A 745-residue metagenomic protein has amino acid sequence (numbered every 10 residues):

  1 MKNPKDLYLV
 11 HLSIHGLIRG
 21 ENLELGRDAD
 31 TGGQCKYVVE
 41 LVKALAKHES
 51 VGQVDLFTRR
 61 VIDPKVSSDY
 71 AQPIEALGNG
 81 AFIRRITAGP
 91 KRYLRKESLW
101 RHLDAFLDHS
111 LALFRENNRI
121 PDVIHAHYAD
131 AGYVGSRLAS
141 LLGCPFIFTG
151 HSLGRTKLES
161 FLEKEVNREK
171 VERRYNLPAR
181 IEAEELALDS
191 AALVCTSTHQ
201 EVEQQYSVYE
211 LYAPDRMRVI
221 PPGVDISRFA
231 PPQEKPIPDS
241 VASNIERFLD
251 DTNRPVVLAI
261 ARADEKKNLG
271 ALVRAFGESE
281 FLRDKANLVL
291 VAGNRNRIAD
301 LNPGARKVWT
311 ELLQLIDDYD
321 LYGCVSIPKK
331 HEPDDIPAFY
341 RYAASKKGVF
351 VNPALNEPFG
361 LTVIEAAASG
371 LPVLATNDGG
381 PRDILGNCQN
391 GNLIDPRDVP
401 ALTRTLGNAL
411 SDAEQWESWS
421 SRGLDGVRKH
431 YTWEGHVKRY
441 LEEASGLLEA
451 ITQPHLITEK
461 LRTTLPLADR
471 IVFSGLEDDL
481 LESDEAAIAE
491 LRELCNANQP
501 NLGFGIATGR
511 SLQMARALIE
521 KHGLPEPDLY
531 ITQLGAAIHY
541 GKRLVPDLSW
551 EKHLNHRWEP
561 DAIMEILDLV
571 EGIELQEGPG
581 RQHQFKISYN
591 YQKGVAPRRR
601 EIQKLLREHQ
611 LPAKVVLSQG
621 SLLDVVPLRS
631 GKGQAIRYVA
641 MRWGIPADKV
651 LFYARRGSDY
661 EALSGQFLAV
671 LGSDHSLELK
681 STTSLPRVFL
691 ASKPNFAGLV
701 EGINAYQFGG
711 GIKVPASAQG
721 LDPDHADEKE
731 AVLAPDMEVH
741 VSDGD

Functional and structural regions predicted by a protein language model:
M1-I364, A368-T452: Catalytic cores of nucleotide-sugar-dependent glycosyltransferases that transfer UDP/GDP/TDP-activated
A126, F148, T196-S197, A375 (+4 more regions): Short beta-strand scaffold positions
A192-L193, D528, F667-L668: Receiver (REC) domain switch/active-site residues of two-component response regulators
D425, K429, W433-L476, E493 (+4 more regions): Non-catalytic pre-domain segments flanking phosphatase-related domains
A487-G578, D674: Active-site phosphate-binding/coordination module
I563-G665: Conserved acidic, metal-coordinating active-site core of Asp-based, Mg2+-dependent phosphoryl-transfer enzymes
V626, G633-D745: Mg2+-dependent phosphoryl-transfer enzymes with acidic/Ser/Thr/Gly-rich catalytic loops
